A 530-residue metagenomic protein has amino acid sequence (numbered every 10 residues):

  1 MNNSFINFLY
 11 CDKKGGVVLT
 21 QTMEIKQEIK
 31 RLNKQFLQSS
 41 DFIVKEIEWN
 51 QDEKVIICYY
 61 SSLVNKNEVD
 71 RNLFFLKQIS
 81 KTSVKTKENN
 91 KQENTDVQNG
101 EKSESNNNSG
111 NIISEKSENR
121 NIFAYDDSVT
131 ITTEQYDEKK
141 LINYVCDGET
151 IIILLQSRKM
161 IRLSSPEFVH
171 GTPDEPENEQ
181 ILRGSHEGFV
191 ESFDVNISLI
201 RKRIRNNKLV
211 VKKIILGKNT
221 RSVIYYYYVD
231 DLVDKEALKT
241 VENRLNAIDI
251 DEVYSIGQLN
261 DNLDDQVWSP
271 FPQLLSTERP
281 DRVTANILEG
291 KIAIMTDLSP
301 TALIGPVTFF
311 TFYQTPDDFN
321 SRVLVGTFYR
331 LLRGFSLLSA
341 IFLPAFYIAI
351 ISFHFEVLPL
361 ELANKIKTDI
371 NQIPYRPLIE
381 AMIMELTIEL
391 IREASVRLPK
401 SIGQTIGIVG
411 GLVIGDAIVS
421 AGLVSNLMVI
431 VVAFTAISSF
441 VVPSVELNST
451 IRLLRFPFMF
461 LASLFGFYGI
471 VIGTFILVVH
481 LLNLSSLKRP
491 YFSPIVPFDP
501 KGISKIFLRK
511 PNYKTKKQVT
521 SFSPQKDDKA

Functional and structural regions predicted by a protein language model:
N2-F342, V357-L360, L481-A530: Membrane-embedded alpha-helical signal segments
R205, N246, R392, V419 (+1 more regions): Short polybasic/polar patches that bind polyanions
R205, N371, L423, G466-F467: Amphipathic alpha-helical protein-protein interaction surfaces
I294, T301, V307-P457: Transmembrane alpha-helical segments that form the functional core of multipass membrane systems
N426-M428, A433-A530: Hydrophobic alpha-helical transmembrane segments of membrane transport and translocation systems, primarily multi-pass
